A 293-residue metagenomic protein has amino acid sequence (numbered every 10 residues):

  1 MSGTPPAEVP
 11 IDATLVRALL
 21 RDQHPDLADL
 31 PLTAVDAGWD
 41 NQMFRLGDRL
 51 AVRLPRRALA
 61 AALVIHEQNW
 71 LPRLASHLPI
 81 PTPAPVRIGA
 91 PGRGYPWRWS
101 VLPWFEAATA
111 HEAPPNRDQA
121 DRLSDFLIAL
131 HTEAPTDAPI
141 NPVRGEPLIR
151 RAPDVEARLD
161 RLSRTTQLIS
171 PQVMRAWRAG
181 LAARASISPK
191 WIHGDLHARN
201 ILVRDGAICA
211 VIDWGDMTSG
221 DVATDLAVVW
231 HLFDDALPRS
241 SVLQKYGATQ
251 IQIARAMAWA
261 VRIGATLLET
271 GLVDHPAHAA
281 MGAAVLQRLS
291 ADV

Functional and structural regions predicted by a protein language model:
M1-P25: Juxta-kinase regulatory segment immediately upstream of eukaryotic protein kinase catalytic domains
P5-P6, D29-D154, D160-L168, S186: ATP-binding pocket architecture of kinase catalytic cores
R17, L71, R98, A152-E156 (+3 more regions): A general structural signal for well-ordered alpha-helical segments in protein cores
D36-L46, V52, P85, W177-L226: Active-site acidic catalytic loop and adjacent metal/ATP-binding pocket of ATP-dependent phosphoryl transfer enzymes
G47-L50, P79, G206, D234-D235 (+1 more regions): Short glycine/proline-enriched coil/turn segments at helix->beta-strand junctions
Q119-R122, V222, G264: An acidic site on a long C-lobe helix of protein kinase domains
P142-A182, K245, I251, R255 (+1 more regions): Helical cap/lid subdomains and adjacent loops of hydrolase enzymes that gate the active-site channel and determine
S219, A227-V293: Helix-rich C-terminal or lid/interface subdomains of diverse kinases
